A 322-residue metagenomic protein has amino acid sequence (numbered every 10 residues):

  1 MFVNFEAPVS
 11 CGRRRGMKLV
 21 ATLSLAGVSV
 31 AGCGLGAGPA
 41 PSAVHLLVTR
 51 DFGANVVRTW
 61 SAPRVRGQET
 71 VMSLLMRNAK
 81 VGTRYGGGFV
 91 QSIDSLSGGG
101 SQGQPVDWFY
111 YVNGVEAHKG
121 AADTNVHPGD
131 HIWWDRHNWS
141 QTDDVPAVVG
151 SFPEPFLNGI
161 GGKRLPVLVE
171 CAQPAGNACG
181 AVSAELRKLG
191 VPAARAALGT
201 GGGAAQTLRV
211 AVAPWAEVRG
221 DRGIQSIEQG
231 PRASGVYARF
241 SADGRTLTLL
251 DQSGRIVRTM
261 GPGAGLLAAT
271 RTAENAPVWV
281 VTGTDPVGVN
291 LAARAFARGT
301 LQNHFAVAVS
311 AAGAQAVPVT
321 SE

Functional and structural regions predicted by a protein language model:
F2-C11, L23-A26: N-terminal secretory signal peptides
R15-K18: N-terminal export leaders
V30-G32: C-terminal motif of bacterial Sec signal peptides marking the signal peptidase cleavage site
G34-G36: Bacterial signal peptide processing site
P39-S61, P155-F156, R164: Eukaryote-biased recognition of intrinsically disordered, low-complexity regulatory segments
V71-K119, D123: Hydrophobic, secondary-structure "cap" segments at the distal end of domains
V126-E322: Solvent-exposed alpha-helical segments and adjacent loops that form catalytic or protein-interaction surfaces
